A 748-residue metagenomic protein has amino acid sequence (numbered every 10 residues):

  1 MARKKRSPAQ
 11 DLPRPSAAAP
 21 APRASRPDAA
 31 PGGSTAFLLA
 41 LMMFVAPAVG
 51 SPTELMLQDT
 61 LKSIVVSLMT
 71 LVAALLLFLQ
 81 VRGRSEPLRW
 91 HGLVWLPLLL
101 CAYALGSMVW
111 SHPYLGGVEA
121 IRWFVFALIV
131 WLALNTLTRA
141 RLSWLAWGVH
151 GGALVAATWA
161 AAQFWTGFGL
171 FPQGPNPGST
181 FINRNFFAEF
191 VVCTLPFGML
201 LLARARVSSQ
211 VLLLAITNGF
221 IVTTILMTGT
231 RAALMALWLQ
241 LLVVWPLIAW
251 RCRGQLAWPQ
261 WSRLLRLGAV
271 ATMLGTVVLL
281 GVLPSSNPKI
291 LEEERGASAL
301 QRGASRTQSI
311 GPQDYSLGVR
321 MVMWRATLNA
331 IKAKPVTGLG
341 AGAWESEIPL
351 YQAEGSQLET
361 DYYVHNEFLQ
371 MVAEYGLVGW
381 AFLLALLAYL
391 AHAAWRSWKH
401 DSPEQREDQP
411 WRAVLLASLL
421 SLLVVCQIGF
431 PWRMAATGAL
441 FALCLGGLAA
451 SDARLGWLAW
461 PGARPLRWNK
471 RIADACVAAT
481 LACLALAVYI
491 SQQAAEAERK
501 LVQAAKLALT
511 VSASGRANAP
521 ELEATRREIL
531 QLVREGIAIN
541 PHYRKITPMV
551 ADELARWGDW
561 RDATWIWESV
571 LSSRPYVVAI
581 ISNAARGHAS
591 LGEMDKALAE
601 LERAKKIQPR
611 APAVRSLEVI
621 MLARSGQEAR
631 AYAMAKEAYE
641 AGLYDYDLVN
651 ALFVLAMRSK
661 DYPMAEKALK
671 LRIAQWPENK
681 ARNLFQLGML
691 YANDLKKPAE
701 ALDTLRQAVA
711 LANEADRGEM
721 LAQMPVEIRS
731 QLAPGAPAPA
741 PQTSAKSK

Functional and structural regions predicted by a protein language model:
A2-P52, V66-F78, L98-V109, Y114 (+8 more regions): Alpha-helical transmembrane segments of multi-pass inner-membrane proteins
V49-K62, Q80-P87, H112: Short, hydrophobic transmembrane alpha-helix segments
N183, K289-I290, R306-D361, F368-M371 (+1 more regions): TM-adjacent membrane-interface loops and short helices in multi-pass inner/ER membrane proteins
L279-R295, N469-A513: Hydrophobic alpha-helical transmembrane segments in integral membrane proteins
Y351, Q357, I490-E640: Soluble catalytic regions of membrane-associated enzymes that act on cell-envelope and secretory-pathway components
K545-M549, A579-N583, P612-I620, Y646-V654 (+2 more regions): Alpha-solenoid helical repeat scaffolds
R556, S590-L591, R624-S625, R658 (+2 more regions): Register position in tetratricopeptide repeats
A674, F685-K748: Terminal, low-structured helical/coil segments at or just beyond the last alpha-helical repeat
